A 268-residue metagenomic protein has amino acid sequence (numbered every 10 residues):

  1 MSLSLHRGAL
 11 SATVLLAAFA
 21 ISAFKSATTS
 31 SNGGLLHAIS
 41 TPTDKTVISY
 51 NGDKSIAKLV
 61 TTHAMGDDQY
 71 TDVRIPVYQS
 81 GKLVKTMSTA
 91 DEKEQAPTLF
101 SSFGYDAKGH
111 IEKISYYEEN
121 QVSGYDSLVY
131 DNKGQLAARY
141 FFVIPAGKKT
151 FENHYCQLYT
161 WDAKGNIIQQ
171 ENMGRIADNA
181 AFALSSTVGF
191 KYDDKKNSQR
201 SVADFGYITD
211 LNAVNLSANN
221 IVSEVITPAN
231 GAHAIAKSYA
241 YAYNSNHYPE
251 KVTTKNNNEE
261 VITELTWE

Functional and structural regions predicted by a protein language model:
M1-N32: Bacterial Sec-dependent N-terminal signal peptides
K25-E268: Buried hydrophobic residues that stabilize the cores of well-folded domains
